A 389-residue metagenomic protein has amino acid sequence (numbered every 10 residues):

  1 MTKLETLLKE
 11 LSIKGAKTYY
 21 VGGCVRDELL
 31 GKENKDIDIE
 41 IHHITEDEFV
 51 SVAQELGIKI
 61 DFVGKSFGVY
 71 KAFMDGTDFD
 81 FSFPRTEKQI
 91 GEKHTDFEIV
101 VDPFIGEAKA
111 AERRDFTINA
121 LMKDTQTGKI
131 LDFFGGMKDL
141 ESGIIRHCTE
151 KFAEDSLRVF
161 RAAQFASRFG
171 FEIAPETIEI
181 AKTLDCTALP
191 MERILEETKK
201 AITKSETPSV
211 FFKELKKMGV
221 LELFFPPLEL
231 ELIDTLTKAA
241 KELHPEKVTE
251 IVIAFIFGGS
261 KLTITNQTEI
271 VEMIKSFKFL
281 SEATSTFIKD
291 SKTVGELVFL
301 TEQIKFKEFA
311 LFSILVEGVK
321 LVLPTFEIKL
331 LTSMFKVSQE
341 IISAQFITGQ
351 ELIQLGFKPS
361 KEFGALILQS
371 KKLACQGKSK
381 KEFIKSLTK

Functional and structural regions predicted by a protein language model:
M1-K389: Catalytic cores of the polymerase beta-like nucleotidyltransferase superfamily and closely associated nucleotide
